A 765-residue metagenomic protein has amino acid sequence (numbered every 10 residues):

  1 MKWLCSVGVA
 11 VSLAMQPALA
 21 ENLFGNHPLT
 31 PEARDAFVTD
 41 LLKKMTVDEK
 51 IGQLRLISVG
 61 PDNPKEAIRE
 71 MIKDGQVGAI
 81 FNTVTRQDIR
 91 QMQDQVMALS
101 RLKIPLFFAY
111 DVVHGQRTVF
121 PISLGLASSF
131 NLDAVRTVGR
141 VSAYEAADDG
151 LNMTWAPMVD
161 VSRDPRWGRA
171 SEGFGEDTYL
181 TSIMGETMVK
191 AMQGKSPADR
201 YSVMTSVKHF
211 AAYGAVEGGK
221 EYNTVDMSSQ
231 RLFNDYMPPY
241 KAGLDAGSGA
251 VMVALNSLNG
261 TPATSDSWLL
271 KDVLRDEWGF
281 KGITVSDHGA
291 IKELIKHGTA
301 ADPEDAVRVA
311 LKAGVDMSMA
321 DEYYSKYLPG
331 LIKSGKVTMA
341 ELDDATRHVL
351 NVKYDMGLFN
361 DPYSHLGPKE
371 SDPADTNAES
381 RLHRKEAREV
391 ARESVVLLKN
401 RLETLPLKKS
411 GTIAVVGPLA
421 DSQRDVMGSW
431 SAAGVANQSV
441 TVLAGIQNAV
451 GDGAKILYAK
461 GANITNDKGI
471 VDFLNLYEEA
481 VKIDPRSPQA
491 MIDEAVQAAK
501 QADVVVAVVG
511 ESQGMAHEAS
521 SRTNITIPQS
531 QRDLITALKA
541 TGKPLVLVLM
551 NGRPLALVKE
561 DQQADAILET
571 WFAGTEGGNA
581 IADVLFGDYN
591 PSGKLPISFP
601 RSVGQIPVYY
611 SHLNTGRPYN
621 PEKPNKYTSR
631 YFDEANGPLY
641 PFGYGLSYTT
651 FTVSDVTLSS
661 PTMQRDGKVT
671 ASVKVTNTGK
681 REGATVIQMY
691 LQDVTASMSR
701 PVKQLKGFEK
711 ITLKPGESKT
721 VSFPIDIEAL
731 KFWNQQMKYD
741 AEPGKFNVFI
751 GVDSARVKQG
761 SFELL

Functional and structural regions predicted by a protein language model:
M1-L19: Gram-negative bacterial Sec-dependent N-terminal signal peptides
W3, A755-K758: Short glycine/proline-enriched turn or capping motifs at secondary-structure junctions
A20-N734, D740-S754, E763-L765: Glycoside hydrolase catalytic-domain context in secreted enzymes
